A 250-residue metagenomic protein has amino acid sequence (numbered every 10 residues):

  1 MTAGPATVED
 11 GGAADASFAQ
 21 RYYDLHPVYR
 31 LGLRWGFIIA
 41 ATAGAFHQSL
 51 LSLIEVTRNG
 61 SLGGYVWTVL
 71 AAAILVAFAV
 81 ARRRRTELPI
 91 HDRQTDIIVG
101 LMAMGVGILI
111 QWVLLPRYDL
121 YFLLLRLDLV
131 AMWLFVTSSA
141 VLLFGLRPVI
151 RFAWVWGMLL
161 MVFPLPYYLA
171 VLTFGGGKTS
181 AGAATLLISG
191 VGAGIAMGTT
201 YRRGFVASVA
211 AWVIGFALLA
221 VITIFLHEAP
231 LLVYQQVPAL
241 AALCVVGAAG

Functional and structural regions predicted by a protein language model:
T2-G250: Hydrophobic N-terminal alpha-helices or hydrophobic patches in metabolic proteins across all domains of life
